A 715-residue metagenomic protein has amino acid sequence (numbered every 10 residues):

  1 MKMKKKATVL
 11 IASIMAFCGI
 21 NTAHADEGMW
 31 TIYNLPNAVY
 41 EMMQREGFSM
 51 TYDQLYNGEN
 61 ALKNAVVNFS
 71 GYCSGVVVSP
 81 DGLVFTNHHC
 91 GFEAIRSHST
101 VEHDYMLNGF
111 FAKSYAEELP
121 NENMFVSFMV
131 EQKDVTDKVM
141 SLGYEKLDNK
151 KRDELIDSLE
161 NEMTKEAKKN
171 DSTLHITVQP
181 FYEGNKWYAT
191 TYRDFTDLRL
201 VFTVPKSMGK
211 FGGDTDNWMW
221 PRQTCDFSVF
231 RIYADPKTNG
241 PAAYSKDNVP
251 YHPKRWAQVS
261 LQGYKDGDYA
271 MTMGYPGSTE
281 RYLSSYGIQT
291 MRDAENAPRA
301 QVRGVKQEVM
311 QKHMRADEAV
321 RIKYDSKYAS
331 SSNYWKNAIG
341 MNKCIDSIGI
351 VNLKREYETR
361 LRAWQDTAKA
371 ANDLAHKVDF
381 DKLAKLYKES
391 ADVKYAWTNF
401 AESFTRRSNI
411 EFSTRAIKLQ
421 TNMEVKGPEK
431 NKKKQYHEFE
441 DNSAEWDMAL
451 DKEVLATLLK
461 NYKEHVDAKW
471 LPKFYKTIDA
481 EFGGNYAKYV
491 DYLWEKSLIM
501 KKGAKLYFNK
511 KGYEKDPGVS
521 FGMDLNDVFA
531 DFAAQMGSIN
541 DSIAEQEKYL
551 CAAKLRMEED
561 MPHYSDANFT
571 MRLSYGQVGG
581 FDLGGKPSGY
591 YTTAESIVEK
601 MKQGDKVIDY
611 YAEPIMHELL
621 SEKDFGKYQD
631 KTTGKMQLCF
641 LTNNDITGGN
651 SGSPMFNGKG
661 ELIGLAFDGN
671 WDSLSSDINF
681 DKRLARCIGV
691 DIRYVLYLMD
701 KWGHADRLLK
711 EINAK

Functional and structural regions predicted by a protein language model:
K2-K715: Terminal presequence/propeptide segments associated with secretion/organelle targeting and zymogen/polyprotein
